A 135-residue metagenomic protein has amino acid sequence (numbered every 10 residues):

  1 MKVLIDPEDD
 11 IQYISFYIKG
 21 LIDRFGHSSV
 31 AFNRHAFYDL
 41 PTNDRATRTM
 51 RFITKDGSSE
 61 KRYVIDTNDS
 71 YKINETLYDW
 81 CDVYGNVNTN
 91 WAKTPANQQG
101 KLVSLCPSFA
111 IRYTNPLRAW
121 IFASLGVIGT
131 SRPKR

Functional and structural regions predicted by a protein language model:
M1-K72: N-terminal pre-catalytic "stem/leader" segment of glycosyltransferase-like enzymes
M50, G57-R135: Catalytic core of nucleotide-activated saccharide and alditol-phosphate transferases
